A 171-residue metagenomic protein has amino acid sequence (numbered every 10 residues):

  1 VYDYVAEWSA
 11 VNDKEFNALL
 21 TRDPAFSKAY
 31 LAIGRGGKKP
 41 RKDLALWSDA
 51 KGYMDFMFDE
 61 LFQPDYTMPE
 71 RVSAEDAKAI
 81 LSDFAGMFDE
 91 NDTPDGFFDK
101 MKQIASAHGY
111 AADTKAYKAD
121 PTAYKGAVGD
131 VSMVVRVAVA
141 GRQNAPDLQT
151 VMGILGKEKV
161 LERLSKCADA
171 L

Functional and structural regions predicted by a protein language model:
V1-Y124: Small-residue-rich helix-loop
D99-L171: Charged substrate- and nucleic-acid-binding regions of tRNA-handling and nucleotidyl-transfer enzymes, centered on
